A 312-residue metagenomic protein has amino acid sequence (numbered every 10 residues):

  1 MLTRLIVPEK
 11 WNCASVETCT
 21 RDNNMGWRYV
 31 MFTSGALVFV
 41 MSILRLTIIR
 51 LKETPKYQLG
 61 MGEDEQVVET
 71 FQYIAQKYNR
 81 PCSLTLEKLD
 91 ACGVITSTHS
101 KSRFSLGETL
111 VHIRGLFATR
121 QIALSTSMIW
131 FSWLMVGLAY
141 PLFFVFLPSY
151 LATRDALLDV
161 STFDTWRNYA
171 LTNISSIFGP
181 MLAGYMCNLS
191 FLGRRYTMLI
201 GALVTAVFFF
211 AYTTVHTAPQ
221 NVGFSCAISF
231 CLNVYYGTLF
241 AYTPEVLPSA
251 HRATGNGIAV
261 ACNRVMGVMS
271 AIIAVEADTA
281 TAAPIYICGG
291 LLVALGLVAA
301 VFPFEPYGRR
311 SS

Functional and structural regions predicted by a protein language model:
M1-C13, L151-L157: Short regulatory "switch" loops immediately downstream of catalytic or recognition motifs within protein catalytic
L5-H99, G289-S312: Central mid-sequence intracellular linker of multi-pass
V16-M25, I49, Q72-V145, T153 (+1 more regions): Flexible cytoplasmic loops linking transmembrane helices in multi-pass membrane transporters
D22-M25, F32, T47-I48, Y57-G60 (+8 more regions): Amphipathic alpha-helical protein-protein interaction segments
N23-G26, G35, L51, E63-T70 (+9 more regions): Alpha-helical interaction elements in eukaryotic regulators
Y29, T33, L124-W133, N168 (+1 more regions): Hydrophobic transmembrane alpha-helices of multi-pass secondary transporters, especially the MFS 12-helix bundle
T33-L44, L134-G137, P141, L171-I177 (+1 more regions): Seven-transmembrane alpha-helical bundle of rhodopsin/class A GPCRs
F144, P148-S312: C-terminal transmembrane bundle
